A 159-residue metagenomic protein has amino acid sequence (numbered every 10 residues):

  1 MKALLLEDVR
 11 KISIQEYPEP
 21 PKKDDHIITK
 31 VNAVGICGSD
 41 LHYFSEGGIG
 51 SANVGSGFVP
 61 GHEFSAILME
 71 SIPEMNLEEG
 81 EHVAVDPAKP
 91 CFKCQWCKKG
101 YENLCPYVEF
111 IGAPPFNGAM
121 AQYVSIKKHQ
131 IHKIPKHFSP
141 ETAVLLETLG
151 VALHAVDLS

Functional and structural regions predicted by a protein language model:
M1-K2: Extreme N-terminal starter segment of soluble prokaryotic enzymes
L5-K22, G38-S71, A84, C105-N117: N-terminal glycine-rich cofactor-binding segment
S13, K23, E79, A119-M120 (+1 more regions): A generic structural signal for well-ordered coil/turn residues at beta-strand boundaries that shape enzyme active-site
P20-V34, I49-Q95, Q130, P135-H137: Glycine-rich beta-strand-centered segment in the early N-terminal region that forms part of a ligand/cofactor-binding
H26, H42, E63, V144 (+1 more regions): Active-site phosphate/pyrophosphate-handling residues
V34-G35, L149: Proline-glycine-enriched beta-turn/loop adjacent to the NAD(P) cofactor-binding site in Rossmann-like oxidoreductases
C91-S159: NAD(P)H dinucleotide-binding glycine-rich loop of Rossmann-like/cofactor-binding domains, especially the beta1-alpha1
